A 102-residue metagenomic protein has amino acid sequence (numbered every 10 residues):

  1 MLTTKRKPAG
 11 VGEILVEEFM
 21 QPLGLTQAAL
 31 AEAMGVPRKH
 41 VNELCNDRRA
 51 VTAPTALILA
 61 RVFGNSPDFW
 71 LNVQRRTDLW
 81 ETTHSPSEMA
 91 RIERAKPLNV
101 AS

Functional and structural regions predicted by a protein language model:
M1-L25, N72: A short, Lys/Arg-rich alpha-helix, primarily the initiator
E17, A28, L57: Residues within the helices of the helix-turn-helix
M20, A31, A60: The alpha-helix within a helix-turn-helix
G24-E43: Short alpha-helical DNA-recognition segment
G35, N46, R75: Residue-level detection of the helix-turn-helix DNA-binding "recognition helix"
E43, L57, N72: DNA-binding alpha-helical recognition surfaces that contact promoter or target DNA
R48-R61: Short, basic-rich loop-to-helix N-cap that marks the start of a DNA-contacting helix
L71-S102: Short, charged recognition helix plus adjacent turn of helix-turn-helix-like nucleic-acid-binding domains
